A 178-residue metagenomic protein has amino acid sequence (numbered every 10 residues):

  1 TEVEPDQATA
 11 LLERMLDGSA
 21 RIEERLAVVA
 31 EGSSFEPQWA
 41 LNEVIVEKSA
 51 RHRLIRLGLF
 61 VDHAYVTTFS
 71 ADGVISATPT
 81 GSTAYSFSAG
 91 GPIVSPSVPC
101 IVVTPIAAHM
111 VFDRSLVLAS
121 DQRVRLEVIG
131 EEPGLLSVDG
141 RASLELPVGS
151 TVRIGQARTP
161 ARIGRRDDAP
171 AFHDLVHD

Functional and structural regions predicted by a protein language model:
T1-D72: Catalytic core of DAGKc-family lipid kinases
M15, S33, P37, L59-D62 (+4 more regions): Preference for short coil/turn "hinge" residues that link or interrupt alpha-helices
E24-L26, A40, R53-I55, S70-A71 (+6 more regions): A generic structural signal for well-ordered coil/turn residues at beta-strand boundaries that shape enzyme active-site
S33, V46, R51, D62-Y65 (+1 more regions): ATP/nucleoside-binding phosphotransfer catalytic cores, i.e., glycine-rich phosphate-binding loops
Q38-L41, I106-A108, P133-L135: Short Pro/Gly-enriched beta-strand edge/turn motifs at strand-loop
W39, I45, R56-F60, I75 (+4 more regions): Conserved beta-strand segments that form the floor/walls of ligand-binding pockets within enzyme and binding domains
L54, T68-F112: Gly/Ser/Thr-rich active-site loops/lids in small-molecule metabolic enzymes that frequently grip phosphoryl groups
